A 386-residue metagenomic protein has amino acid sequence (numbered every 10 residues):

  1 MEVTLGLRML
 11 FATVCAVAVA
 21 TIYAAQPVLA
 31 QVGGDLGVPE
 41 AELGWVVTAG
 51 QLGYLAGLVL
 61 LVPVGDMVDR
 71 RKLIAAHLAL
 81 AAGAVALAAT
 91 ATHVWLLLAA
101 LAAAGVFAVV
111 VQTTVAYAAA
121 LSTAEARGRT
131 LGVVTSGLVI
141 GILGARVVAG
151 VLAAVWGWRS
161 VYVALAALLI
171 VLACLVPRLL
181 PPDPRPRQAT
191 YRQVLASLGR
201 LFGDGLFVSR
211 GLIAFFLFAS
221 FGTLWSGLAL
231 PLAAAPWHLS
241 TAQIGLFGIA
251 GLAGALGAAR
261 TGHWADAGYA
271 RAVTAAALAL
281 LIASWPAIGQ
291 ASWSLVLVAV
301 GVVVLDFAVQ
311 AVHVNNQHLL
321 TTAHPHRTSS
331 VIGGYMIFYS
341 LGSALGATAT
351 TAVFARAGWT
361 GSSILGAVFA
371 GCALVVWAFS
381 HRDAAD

Functional and structural regions predicted by a protein language model:
A56-V94: Conserved MFS/SLC helix-loop-helix module at the cytosolic interface between two early adjacent transmembrane helices
L58-D69, L256-Y269, F354: Helix-to-loop junctions at the C-terminal end of transmembrane segments in multipass secondary transporters
L101-L138: Cytoplasmic helix-loop-helix junction between adjacent transmembrane helices in 12-TM secondary transporters
V110-S122, A311-H324: Intracellular juxtamembrane helix-capping segments at the cytosolic ends of symmetry-related transmembrane helices
G132-R178: Helix-loop-helix hairpin linking two adjacent transmembrane segments in secondary transporters
L180-G211: Juxtamembrane intracellular "pre-TM" segments in multi-pass secondary transporters
R271-N316: C-terminal transmembrane helical hairpin of 12-TM major facilitator-type secondary transporters
